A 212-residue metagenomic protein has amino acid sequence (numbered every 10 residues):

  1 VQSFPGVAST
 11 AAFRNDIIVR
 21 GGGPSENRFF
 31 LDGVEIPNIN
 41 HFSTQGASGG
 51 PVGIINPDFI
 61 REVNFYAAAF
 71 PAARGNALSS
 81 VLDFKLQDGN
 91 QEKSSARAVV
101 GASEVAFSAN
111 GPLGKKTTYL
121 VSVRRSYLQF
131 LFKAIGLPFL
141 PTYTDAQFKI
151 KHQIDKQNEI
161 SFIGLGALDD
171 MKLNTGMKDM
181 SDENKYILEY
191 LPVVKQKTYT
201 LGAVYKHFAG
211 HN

Functional and structural regions predicted by a protein language model:
V1-P71, V81-N90: Periplasmic N-terminal accessory/gating domains of Gram-negative outer-membrane beta-barrel systems
T10-A11, P57, R74, V99-G101 (+2 more regions): Short sequence motifs at beta-strands and strand-loop junctions characteristic of Gram-negative outer-membrane
A11-F13, G114, D155, G210: Residue-level recognition of beta-strand termini and adjacent short loop/turns
R28, E62-A73, S79-Q87, S94-P138 (+2 more regions): Predominantly transmembrane beta-strands of Gram-negative outer membrane beta-barrel pores used for transport
N40, L128-A134, D169-T175: Outer-membrane beta-barrel proteins
S48, K93-S95, L131-P138, N184-L191 (+2 more regions): Extracellular loop and loop/strand-boundary signature of outer-membrane beta-barrel proteins
E159-F208: Flexible loop and strand-edge segments within Gram-negative outer membrane beta-barrel domains
